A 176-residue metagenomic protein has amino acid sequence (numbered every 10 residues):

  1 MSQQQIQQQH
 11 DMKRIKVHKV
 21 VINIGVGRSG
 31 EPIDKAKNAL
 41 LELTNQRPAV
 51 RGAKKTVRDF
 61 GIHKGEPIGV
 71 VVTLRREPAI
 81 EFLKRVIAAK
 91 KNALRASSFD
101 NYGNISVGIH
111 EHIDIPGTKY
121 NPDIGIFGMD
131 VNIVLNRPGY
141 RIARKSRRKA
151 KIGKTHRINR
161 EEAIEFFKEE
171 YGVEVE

Functional and structural regions predicted by a protein language model:
M1-E176: Ribosome-associated RNA-binding proteins
